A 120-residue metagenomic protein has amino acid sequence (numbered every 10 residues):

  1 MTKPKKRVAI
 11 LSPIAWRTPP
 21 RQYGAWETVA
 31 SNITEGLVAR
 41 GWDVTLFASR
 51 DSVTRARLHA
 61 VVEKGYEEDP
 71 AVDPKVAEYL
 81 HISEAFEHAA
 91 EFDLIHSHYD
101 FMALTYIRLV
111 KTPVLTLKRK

Functional and structural regions predicted by a protein language model:
M1-K120: Catalytic cores of nucleotide-sugar-dependent glycosyltransferases that transfer UDP/GDP/TDP-activated
